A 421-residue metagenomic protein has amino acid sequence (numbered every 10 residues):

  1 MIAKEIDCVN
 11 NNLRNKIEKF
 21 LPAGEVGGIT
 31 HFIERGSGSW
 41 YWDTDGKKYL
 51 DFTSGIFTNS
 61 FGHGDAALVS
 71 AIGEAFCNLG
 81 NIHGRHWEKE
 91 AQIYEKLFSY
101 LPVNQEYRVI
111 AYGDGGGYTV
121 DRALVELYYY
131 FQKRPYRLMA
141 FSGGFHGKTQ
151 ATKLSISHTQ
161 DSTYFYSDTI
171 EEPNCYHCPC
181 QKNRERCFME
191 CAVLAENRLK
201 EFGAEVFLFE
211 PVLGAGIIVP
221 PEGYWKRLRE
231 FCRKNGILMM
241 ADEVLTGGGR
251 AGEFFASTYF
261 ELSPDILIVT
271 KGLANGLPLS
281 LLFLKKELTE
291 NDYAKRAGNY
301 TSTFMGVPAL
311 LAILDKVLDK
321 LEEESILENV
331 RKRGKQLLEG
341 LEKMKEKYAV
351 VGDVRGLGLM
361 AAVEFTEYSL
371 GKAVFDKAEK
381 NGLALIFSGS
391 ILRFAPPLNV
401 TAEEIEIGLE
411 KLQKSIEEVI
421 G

Functional and structural regions predicted by a protein language model:
I2-G421: Conserved N-terminal phosphate-binding loop of PLP-dependent enzymes in the Aspartate aminotransferase
